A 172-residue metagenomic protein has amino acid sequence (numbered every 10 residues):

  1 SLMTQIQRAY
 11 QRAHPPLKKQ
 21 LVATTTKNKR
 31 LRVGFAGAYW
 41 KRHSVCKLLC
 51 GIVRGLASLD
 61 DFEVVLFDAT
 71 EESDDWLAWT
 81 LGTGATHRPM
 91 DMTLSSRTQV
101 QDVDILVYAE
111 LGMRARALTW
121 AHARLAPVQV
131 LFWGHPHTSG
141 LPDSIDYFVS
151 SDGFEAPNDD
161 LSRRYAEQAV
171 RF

Functional and structural regions predicted by a protein language model:
S1-R171: Alpha-helical solenoid repeat scaffolds of the TPR/TPR-like class and their adjacent stem/linker regions that mediate
